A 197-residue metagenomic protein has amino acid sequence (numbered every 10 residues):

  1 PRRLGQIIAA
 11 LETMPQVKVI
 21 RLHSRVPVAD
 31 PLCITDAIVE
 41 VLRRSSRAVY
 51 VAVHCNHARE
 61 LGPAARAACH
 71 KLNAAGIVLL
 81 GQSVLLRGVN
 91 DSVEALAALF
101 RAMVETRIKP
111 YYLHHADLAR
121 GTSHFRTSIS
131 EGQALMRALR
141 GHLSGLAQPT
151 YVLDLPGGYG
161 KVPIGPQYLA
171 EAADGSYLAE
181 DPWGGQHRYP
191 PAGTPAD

Functional and structural regions predicted by a protein language model:
P1-L143: Conserved AdoMet/S-adenosylmethionine-binding subsite of the radical SAM
V104-D197: Auxiliary Fe-S-binding modules of radical SAM enzymes
